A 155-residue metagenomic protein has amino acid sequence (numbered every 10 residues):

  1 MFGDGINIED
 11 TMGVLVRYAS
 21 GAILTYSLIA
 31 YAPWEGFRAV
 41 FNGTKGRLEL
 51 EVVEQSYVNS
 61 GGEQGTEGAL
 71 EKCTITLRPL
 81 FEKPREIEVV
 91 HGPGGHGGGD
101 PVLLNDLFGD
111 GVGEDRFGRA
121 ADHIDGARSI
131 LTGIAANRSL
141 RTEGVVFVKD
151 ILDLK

Functional and structural regions predicted by a protein language model:
M1-D4: Short, P/G- and charge-enriched loop/turn segments at secondary-structure junctions
I8-K155: C-terminal helical cap and adjacent loop that interface with cofactors, partners, or active-site loops
